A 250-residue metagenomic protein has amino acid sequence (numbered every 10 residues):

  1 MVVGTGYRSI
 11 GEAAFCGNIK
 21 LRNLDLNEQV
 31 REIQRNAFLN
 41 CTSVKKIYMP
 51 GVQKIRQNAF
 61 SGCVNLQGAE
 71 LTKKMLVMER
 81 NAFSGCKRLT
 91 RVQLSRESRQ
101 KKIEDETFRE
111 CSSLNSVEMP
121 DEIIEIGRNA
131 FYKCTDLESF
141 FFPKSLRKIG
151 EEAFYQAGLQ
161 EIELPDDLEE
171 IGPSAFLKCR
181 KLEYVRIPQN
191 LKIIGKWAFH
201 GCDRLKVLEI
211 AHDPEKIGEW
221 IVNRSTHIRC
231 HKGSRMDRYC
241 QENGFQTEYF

Functional and structural regions predicted by a protein language model:
M1-S9, I19-E32, T42-K54, V64-V77 (+8 more regions): Structural signature of tandem-repeat unit edges
G11-A14, Q34-A37, R56-A59, E79-A82 (+5 more regions): Consensus positions within tandem repeat domains that build extended binding/scaffold surfaces
C16, A37-F38, G85, G218: A generic structural signal for ordered alpha-helices
S61, R96, R109, Y132 (+4 more regions): A structural signal for leucine-rich repeat
A82-G85, N243-T247: Contiguous hydrophobic segments
E106, E152, W197, W220 (+2 more regions): Intrinsically disordered, low-complexity segments
